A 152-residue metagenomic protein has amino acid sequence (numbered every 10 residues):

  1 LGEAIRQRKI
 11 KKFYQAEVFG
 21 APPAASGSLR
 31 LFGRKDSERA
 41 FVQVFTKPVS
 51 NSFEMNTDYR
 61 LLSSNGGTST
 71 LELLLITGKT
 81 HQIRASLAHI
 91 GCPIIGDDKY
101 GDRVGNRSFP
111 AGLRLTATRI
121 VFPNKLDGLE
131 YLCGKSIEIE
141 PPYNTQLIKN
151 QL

Functional and structural regions predicted by a protein language model:
L1-E3, V18-S69, L147: Glycine- and acidic-residue-rich catalytic/RNA-contacting loop of pseudouridine synthases
A4-F13: A short alpha->loop->secondary-structure connector
K11, K47-T57, R114-L115, Y131-C133: Short coil-to-beta-strand transition motifs
A16, Y59, I83, I120: Residue-level signal for inorganic ion chemistry
F19, L73-I76: A structural micro-motif recognizing beta-strand termini and the immediately following turn/loop segments
G67-L74, L132: Short, solvent-exposed secondary-structure boundary/capping segments
I76, R84-L152: Pseudouridine synthases involved in rRNA/tRNA modification
